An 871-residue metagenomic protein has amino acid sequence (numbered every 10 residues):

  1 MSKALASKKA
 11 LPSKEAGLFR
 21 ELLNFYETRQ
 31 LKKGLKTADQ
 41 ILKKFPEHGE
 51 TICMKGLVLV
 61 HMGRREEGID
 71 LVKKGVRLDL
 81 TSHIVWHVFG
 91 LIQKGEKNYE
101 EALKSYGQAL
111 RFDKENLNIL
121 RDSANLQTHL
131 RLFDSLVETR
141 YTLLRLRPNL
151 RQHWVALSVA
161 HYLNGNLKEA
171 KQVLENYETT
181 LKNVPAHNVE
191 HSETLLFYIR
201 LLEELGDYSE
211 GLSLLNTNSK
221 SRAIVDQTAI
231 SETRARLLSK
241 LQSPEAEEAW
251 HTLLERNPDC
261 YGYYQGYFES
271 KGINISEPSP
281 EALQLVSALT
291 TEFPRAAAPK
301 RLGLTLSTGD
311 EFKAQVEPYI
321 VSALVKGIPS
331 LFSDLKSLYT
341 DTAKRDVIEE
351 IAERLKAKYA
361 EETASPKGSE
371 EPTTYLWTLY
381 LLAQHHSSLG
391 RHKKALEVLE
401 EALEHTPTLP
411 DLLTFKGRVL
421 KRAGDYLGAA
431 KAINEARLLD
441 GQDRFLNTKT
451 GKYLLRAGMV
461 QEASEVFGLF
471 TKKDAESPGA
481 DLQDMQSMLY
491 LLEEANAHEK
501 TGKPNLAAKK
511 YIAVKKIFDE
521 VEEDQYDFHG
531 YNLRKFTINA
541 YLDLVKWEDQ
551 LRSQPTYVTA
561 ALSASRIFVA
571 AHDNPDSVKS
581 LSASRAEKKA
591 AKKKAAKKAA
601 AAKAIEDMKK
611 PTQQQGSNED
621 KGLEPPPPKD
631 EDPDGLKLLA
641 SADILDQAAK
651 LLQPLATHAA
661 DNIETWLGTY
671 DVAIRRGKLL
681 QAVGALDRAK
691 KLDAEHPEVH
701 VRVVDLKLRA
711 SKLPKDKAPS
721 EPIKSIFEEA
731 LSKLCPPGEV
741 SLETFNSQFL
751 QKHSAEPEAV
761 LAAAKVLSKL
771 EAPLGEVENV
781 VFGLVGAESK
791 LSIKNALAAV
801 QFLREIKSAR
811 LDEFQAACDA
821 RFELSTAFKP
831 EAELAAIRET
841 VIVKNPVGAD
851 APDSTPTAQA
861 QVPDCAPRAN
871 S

Functional and structural regions predicted by a protein language model:
M1-S871: Non-TPR docking regions that flank or precede TPR/alpha-solenoid scaffolds in eukaryotic proteins
